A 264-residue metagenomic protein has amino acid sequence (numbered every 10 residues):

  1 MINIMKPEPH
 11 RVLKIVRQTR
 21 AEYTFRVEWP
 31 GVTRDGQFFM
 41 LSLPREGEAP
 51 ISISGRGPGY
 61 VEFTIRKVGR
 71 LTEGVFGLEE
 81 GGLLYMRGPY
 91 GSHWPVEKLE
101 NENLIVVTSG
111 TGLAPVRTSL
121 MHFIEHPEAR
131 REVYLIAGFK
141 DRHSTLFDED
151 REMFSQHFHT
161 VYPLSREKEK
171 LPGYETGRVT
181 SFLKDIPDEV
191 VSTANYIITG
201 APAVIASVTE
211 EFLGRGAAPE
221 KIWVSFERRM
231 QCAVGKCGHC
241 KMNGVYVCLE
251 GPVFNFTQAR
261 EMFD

Functional and structural regions predicted by a protein language model:
I2-G82, F139-K140: Ferredoxin-reductase
R26-E28, T64, R87, V107 (+1 more regions): Beta-strand residues in well-ordered beta-sheet regions across diverse protein folds
R70-M230: FNR/FR-type flavoprotein reductase catalytic core
E227-P252: Local cysteine-cluster metal-coordination motifs and their immediate loop/turn environment, predominantly Fe-S cluster
F254, Q258-D264: Short Fe-S-cluster ligation motifs
